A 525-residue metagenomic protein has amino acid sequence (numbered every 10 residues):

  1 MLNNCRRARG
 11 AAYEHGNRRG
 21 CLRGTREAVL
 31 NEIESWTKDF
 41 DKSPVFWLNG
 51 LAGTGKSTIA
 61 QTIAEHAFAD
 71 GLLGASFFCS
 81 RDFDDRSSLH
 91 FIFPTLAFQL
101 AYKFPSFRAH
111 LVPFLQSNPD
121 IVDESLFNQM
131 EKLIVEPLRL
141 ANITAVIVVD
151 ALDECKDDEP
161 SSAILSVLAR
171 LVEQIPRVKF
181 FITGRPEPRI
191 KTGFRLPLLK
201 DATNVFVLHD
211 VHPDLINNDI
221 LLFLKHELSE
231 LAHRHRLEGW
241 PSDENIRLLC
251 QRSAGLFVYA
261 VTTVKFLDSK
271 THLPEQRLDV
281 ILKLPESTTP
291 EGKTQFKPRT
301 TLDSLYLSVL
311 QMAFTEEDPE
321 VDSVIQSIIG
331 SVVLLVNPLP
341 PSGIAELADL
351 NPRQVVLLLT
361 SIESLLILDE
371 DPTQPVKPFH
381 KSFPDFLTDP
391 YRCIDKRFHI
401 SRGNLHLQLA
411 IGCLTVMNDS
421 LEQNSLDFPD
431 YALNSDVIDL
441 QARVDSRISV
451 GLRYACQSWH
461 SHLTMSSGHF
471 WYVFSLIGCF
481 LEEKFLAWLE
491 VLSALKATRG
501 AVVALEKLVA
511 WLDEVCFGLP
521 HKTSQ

Functional and structural regions predicted by a protein language model:
M1-A410, S425-D427, V437-S446, I477-E482 (+2 more regions): Conserved NB-ARC/NACHT P-loop NTPase core of NLR-like innate immune receptors
G412-L481, A487: Extended alpha-helical scaffolding segments used for macromolecular assembly and cargo binding
